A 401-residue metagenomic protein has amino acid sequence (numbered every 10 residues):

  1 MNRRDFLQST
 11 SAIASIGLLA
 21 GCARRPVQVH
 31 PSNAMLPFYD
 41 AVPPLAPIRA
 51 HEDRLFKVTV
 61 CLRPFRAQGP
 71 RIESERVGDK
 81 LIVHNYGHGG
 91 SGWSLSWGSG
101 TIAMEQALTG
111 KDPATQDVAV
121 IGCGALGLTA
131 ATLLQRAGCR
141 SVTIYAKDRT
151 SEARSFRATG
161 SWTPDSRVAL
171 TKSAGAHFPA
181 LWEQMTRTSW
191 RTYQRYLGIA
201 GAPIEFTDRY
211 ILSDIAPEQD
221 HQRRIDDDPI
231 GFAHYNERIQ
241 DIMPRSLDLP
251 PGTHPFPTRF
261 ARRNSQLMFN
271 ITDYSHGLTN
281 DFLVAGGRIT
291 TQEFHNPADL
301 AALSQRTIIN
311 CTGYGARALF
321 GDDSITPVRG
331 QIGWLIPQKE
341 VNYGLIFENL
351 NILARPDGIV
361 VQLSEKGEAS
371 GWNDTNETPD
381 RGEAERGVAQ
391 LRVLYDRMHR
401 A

Functional and structural regions predicted by a protein language model:
D5-R25: N-terminal export signals
S9, I13, K57-D79, S155-R157 (+2 more regions): Flavin (FAD/FMN) cofactor-binding and adjacent substrate-gating region of FAD-dependent oxidoreductase domains
P26-G78, G90-W93, T101, A125-A137 (+2 more regions): Active-site substrate-recognition segment that forms the wall of the catalytic cavity or substrate channel
S91-L95, F178-R187, R262-G277, T378-G382: Short beta-strand to alpha-helix junction loop
Q116-G124: Beta1/beta-strand and adjacent pyrophosphate-binding region of the FAD-binding site in flavoprotein oxidoreductases
R149-M185, D241-R245: Glycine-rich active-site loop/strand segments that organize a redox cofactor
R288-A301: A conserved short coil-to-beta-strand element within the FAD-binding core of flavoproteins
R306-C311: Short hydrophobic core segments
